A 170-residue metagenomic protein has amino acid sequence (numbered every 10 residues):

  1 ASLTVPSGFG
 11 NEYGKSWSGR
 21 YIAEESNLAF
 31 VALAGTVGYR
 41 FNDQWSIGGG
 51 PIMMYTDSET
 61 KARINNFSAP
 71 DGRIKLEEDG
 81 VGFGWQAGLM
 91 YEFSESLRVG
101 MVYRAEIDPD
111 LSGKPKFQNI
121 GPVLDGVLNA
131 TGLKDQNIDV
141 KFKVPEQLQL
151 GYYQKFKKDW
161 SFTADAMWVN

Functional and structural regions predicted by a protein language model:
S2-N170: Outer-membrane beta-barrel porins/channels
